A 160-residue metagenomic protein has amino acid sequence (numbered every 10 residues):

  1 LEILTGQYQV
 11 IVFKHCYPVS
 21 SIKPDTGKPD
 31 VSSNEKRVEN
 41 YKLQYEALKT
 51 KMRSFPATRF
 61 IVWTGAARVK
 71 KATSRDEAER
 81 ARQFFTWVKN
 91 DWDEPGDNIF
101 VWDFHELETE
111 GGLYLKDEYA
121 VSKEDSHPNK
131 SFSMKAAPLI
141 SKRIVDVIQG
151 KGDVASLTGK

Functional and structural regions predicted by a protein language model:
L1-V38, G65-K70: Oxyanion-hole/transition-state-stabilizing segment in secreted/luminal serine hydrolases and related acyltransferases
L1-Y8, K49-F55, D146-V154: Surface-exposed acidic, glycine-flexible loop patches that form ligand/cofactor-binding and adhesion interfaces
E2, E39-E46, T50, P138 (+1 more regions): Amphipathic, non-transmembrane alpha-helical secondary structure
G6-V12, R53-I61, P95-F100: Loop/turn elements at helix/coil->beta-strand transitions in domains of secreted/extracellular proteins
Y17, L48-Q83: Active-site segments of SGNH/GDSL-like serine hydrolases that catalyze O-acetyl group transfer/hydrolysis on lipids
V31, E35-E39, L43, R53-T58 (+2 more regions): A surface/extracellular/periplasmic glyco- and lipid-processing/surface-interacting theme
S32-L48, E77-V88: Well-ordered, non-membrane alpha-helical segments in soluble/globular domains
R68-K160: Catalytic His-Asp segment of secreted/periplasmic serine-dependent ester chemistry enzymes
